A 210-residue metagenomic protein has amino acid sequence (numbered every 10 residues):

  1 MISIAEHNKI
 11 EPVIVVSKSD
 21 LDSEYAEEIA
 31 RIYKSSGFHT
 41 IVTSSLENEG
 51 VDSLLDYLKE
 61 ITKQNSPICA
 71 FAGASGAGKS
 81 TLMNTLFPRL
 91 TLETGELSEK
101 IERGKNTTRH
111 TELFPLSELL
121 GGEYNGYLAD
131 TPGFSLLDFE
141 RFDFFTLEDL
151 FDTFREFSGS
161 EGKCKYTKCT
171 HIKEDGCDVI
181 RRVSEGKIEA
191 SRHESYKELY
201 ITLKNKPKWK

Functional and structural regions predicted by a protein language model:
M1-A5, F71-G73: Short intrinsically disordered, low-complexity coil segments enriched in acidic
S3-P12, S19, H39, Q64-N65 (+1 more regions): Helix-rich effector regions associated with P-loop NTPase G domains
K18-A77: Canonical P-loop GTPase G-domain recognition
L54, L82-L86, G133: PAPS/PAP-binding and catalytic site of the sulfotransferase fold
G76, L86, K168: Conserved functional loop/turn residues at catalytic and ligand-binding sites
K79-G95: A conserved segment at the C-terminal end of the G1
